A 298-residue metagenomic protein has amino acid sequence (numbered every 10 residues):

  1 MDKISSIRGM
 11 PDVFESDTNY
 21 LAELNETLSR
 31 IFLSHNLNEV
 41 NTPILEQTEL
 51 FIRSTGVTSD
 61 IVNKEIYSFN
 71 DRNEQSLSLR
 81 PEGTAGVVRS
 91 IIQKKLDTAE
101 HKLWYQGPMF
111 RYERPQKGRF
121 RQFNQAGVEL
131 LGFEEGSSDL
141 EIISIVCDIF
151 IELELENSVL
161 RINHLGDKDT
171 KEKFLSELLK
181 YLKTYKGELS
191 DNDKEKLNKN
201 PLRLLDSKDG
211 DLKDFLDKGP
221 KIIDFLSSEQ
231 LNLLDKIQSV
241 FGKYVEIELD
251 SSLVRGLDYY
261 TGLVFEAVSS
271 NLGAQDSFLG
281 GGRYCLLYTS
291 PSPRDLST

Functional and structural regions predicted by a protein language model:
M1-D17: Auxiliary tRNA-acceptor-end handling modules of aminoacyl-tRNA synthetases
I4, F51-T55, Y260-G262: Short secondary-structure transition/capping segments
D17-L37, E46-Q47, K64, E74 (+4 more regions): Positively charged, Gly/Ser-enriched RNA/tRNA-binding surfaces
V40, I44-L77: Polyanion/phosphate-binding surface patch
S54-T58, L175-S176, L263-E266: Short low-complexity, flexible loop/linker segments enriched in glycine and/or proline with clustered acidic
K64-D71, E177-K196: Acidic, His- and aromatic-enriched active-site or binding-groove loops in soluble protein domains that engage sugars
N163-S176: Short, conserved secondary-structure transition motifs
S297-T298: N-terminal low-complexity segments that are often proline-rich with Ser/Thr-Pro
